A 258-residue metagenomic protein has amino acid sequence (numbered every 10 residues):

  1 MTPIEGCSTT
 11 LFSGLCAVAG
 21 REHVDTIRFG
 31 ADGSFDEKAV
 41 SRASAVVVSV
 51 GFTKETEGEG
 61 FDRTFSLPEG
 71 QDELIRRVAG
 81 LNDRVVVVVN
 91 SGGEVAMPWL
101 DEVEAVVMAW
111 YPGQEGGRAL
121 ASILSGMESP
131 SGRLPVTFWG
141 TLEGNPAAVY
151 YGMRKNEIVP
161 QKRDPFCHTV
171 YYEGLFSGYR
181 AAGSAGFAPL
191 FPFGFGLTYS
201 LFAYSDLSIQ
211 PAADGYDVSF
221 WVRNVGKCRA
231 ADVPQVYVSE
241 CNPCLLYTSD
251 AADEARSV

Functional and structural regions predicted by a protein language model:
M1-S249: C-terminal non-catalytic regions of proteins with extracellular/luminal or membrane-system context
Y247-V258: Single conserved hydrophobic/aromatic residue that forms the stacking wall/gate of nucleotide- or nucleobase-binding
